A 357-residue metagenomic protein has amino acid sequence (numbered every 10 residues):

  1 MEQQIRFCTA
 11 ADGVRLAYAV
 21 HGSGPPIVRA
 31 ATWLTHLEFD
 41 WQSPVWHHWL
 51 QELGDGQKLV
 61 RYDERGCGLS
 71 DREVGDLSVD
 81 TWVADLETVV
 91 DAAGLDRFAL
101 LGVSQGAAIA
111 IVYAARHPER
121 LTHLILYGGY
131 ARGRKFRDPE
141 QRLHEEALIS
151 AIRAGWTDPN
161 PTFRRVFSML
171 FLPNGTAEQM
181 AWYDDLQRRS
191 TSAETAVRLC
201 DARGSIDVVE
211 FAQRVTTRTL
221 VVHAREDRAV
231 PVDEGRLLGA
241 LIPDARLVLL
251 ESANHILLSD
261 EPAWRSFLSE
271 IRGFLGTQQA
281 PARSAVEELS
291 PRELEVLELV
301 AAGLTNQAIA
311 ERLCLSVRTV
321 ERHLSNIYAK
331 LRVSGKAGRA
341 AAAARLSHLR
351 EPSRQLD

Functional and structural regions predicted by a protein language model:
F7-L69: Conserved HGGG/HGGXW glycine-rich cap/lid loop of the alpha/beta-hydrolase fold
D80-F98: Conserved acidic catalytic loop of the alpha/beta-hydrolase fold
D96-D138: Conserved hydrolase catalytic core segment
Y127-D185, S190-C200: Helix-rich cap/lid subdomain of alpha/beta-hydrolase
V215, V221-H223: Short beta-strand/loop motif that positions the catalytic acidic residue of the alpha/beta-hydrolase fold
A245-S284: Catalytic active-site module of serine/aspartate enzymes centered on a nucleophile-bearing elbow/loop
G276-E298: Regulatory hinge/linker segments at domain boundaries that couple sensory/effector modules to output domains
A329-D357: Basic, Lys/Arg-enriched C-terminal extension of HTH/homeodomain DNA-binding domains
